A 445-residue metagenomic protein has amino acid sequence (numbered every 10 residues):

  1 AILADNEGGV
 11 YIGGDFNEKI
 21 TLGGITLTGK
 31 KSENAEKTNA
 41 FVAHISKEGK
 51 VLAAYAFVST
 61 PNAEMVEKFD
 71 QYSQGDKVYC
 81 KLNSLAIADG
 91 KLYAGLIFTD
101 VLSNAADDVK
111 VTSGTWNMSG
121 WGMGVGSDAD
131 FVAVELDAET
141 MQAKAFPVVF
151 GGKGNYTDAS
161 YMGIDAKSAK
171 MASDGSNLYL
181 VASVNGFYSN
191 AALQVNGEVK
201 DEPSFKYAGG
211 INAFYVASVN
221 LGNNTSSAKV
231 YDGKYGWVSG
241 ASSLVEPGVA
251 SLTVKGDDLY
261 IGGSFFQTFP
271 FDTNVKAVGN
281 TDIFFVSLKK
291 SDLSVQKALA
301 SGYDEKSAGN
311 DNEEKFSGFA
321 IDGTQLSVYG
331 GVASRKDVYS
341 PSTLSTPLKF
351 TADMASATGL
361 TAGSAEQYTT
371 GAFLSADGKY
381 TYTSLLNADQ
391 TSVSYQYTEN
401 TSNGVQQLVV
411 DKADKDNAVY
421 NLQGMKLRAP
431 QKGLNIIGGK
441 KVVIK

Functional and structural regions predicted by a protein language model:
A1-S402: A sequence-level/structural motif corresponding to short, flexible coil/turn segments enriched in small polar residues
D5, Y11, V409, G424-K426: Generic structural signal for short, flexible, solvent-exposed coil/loop and linker residues
Y395-Q423: Residue-level detector of functionally pivotal "anchor" positions at catalytic/ligand-binding pockets or at interdomain
K426-G433: Conserved beta-loop-beta connector loops within the AMP-binding
L434-K445: C-terminal tail/sorting-segment detector
